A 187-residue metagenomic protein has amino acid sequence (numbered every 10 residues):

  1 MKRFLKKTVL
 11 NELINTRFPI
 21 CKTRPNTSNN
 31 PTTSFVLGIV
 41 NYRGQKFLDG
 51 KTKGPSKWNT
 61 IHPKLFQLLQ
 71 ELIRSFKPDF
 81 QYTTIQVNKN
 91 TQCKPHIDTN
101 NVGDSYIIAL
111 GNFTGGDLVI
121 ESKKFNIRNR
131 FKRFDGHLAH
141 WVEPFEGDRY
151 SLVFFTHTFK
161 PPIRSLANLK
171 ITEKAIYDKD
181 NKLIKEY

Functional and structural regions predicted by a protein language model:
M1-F131, H137-Y187: Fe(II)/2-oxoglutarate oxygenase catalytic core
